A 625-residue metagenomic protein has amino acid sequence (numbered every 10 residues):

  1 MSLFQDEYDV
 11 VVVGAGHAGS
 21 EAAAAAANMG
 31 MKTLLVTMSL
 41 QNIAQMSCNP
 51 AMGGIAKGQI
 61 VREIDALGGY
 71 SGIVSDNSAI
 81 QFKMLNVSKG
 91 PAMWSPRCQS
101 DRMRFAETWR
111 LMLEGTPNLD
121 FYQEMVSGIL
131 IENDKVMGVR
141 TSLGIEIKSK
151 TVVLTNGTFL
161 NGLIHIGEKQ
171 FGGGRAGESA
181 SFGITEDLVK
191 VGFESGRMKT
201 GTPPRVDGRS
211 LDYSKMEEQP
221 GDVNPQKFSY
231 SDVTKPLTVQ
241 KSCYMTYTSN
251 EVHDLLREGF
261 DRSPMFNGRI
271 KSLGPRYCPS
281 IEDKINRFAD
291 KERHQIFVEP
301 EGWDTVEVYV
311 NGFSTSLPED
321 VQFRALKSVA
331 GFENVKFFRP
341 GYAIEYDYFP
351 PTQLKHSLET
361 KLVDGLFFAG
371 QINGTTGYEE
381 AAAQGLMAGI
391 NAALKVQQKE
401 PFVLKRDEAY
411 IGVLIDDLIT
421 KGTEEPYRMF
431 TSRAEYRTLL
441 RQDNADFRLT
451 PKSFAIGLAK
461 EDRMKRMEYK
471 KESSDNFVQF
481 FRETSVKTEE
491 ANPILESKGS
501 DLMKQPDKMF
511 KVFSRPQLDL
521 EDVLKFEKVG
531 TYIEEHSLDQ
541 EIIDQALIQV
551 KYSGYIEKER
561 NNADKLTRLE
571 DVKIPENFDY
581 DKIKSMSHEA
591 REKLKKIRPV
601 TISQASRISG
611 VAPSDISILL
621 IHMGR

Functional and structural regions predicted by a protein language model:
F4-A18: Beta1/beta-strand and adjacent pyrophosphate-binding region of the FAD-binding site in flavoprotein oxidoreductases
D6-Y8, S142-T151: Core beta-strand elements of the Rossmann-like FAD/NAD(P) dinucleotide-binding domain in flavoenzyme oxidoreductases
V13, E146-G157: Short hydrophobic core segments
A24-L130, L143, T155-R175, S179-T185 (+2 more regions): Conserved N-terminal/central alpha/beta ligand/cofactor-binding core
S39, K57, E186-F323, T420-P493 (+2 more regions): An anion/pyrophosphate-binding glycine-rich loop and adjacent beta-alpha core in soluble alpha-beta enzymes
L130-E146: Conserved beta-strand-loop-beta-strand element in the redox core of flavoprotein oxidoreductases
Y309-T375, V403-D416, D539-K593, R598: A glycine-rich dinucleotide-binding beta-alpha-beta segment and adjacent secondary-structure elements that constitute
R433, T450-S617, I621-R625: Extended, charge-enriched "interface" segments that sit outside catalytic cores
